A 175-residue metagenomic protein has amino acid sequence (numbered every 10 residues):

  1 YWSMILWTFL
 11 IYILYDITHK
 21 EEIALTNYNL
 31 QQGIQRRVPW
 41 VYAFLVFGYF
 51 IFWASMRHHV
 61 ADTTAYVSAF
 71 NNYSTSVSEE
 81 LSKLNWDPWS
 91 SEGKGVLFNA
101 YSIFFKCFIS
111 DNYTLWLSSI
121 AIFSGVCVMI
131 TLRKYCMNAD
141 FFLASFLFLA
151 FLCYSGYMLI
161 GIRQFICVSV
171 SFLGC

Functional and structural regions predicted by a protein language model:
Y1-Y49: Start-transfer (signal-anchor) and selected internal transmembrane alpha helices of multi-pass inner/ER membrane
N29, A43, F50-L81: Extracytoplasmic loop-helix module adjacent to an early transmembrane segment
R36, L132-F151: Transmembrane-helix signature of polytopic, membrane-embedded enzymes that assemble or transfer cell-envelope glycans
Y49-A54, L149-G156: Aromatic-anchored segments of alpha-helical transmembrane domains
T64-N72, S82-S110: Short hydrophobic/aromatic helix or loop-helix immediately within or flanking a transmembrane segment in polytopic
S119-C136: Transmembrane-helix motifs of polytopic, lipid-linked glycan transferases
M158-F165: Short acidic/glycine- and proline-prone juxtamembrane loop motifs at membrane-interface regions of multi-pass membrane
I166-C175: Specific aromatic-rich, kink-prone transmembrane helix
